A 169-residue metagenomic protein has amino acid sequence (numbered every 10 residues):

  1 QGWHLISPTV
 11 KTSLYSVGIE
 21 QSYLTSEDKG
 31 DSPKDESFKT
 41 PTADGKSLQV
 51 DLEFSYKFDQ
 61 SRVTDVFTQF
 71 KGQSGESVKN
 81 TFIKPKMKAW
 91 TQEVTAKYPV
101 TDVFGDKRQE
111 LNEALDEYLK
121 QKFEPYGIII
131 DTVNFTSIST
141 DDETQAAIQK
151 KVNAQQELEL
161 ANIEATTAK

Functional and structural regions predicted by a protein language model:
Q1-K86, W90: Hydrophobic membrane-anchoring helix/hairpin
I6, I19, I83, I128-I130 (+3 more regions): Weak global preference for isoleucine
T40-D51, S55-K57, R62, V78-T144: Amphipathic, coiled-coil-like alpha-helical scaffolding segments used for oligomerization/assembly
V66-Q69, Y98, A147: Short acidic, glycine/proline-rich loop/turn micro-motifs
Q73-S77, T101-G105, L158, A165: Active-site oxyanion-binding pockets that recognize sulfate/phosphate
D142-K169: Long, charge-rich amphipathic alpha-helical coiled-coil "stalk/tentacle" segments that mediate oligomerization
